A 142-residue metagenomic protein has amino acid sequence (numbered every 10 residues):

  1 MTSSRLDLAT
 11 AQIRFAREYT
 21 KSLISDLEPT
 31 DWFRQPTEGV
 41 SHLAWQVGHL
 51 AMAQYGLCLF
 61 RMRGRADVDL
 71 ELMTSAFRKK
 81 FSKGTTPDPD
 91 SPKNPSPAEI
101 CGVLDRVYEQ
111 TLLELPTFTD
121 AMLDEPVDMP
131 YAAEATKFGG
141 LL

Functional and structural regions predicted by a protein language model:
M1-L8, A53-E114, M122-P130: Short, helix-capping/interhelical loops that line the mouth of catalytic, cofactor-, or ligand-binding pockets
T2-P29, G48-H49, A53-F60: Alpha-helical bundle segments that constitute or directly flank the non-heme di-iron/ferroxidase center
S4-D7, A11, T37, S41-A44 (+2 more regions): Short, solvent-exposed segments of well-ordered alpha helices
S22-L23, Q35-P36, D67, E71: Alpha-helical interaction segments
I24-T37, E109-L142: Acidic interhelical loop/turn segments
V40, A44-V47, A51, C101 (+1 more regions): Generic structural concept
